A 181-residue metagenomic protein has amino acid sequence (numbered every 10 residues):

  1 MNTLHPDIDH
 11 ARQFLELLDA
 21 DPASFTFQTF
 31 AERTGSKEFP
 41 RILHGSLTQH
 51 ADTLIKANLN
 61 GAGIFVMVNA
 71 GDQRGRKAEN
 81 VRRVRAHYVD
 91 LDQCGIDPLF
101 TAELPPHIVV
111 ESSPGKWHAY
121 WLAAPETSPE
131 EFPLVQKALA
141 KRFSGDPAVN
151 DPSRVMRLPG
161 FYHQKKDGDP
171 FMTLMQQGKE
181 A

Functional and structural regions predicted by a protein language model:
M1-A86, I96: DNA replication initiation on ssDNA origins
H5, H44, S113, A123-E126: Conserved aromatic
L17, E103-E111: Short, glycine- and small/hydrophobic-rich beta-strand elements in well-ordered beta-sheets
V66-E103, A123-A181: DNA replication initiation modules
V109-H118, M156: Short, conserved phosphate-binding/catalytic loop or strand-edge motifs used in phosphoryl-/nucleotidyl-transfer
